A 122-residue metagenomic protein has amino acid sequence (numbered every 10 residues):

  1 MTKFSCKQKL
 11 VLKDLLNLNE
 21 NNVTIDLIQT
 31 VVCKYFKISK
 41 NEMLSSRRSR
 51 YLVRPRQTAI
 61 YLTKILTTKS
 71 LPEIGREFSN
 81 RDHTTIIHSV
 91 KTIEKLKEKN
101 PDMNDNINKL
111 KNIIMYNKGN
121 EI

Functional and structural regions predicted by a protein language model:
M1-L18, T24-Q29: Conserved C-terminal helix/linker of AAA+ ATPases
D14, Y35-R48: Short, Lys/Arg-enriched N-terminal segment that forms or immediately precedes the first helix of a structured domain
L18-N19, K97: Charge-dense, low-complexity intrinsically disordered segments
V23-T24, P55: Residue-level recognition of alpha-helix initiation/capping sites
M43, S49, V53-I122: Terminal-proximal interaction/regulatory segments of ATP-powered molecular machines
